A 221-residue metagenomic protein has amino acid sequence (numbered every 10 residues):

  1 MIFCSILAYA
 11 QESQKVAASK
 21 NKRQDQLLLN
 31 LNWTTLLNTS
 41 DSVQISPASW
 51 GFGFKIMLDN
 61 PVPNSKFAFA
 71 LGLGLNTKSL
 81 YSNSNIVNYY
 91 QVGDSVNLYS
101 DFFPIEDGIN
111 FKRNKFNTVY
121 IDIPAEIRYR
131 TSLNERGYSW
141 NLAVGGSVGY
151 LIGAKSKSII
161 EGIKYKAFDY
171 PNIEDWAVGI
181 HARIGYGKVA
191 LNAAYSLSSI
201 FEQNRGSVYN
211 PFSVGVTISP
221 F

Functional and structural regions predicted by a protein language model:
M1-A17, P220-F221: Bacterial Sec-dependent N-terminal signal peptides
E12-D25, D59-A68, S132-W140: Short loop/turn motifs that connect adjacent beta-strands in outer-membrane beta-barrel proteins
N21-D25, S46-F52, N117-I123, Y138 (+3 more regions): Residues that define the transmembrane beta-barrel architecture of outer-membrane proteins
D25-L29, F67-L73, I121-I123, W140-G146 (+3 more regions): Transmembrane beta-strands of outer-membrane beta-barrel proteins
L31-G72: A structural/positional concept
L31-L37, L75-Y81, T131, G146-A154 (+3 more regions): Transmembrane beta-strands of outer-membrane beta-barrel pores
S40-P47, Y81-V92, V96-T118, L151-E161 (+1 more regions): Extracellular/periplasm-exposed beta-strand and loop segments of Gram-negative cell-envelope proteins, dominated by
Y170-F221: Predominantly the C-terminal beta-signal and adjacent terminal strand-loop region of outer-membrane beta-barrel
